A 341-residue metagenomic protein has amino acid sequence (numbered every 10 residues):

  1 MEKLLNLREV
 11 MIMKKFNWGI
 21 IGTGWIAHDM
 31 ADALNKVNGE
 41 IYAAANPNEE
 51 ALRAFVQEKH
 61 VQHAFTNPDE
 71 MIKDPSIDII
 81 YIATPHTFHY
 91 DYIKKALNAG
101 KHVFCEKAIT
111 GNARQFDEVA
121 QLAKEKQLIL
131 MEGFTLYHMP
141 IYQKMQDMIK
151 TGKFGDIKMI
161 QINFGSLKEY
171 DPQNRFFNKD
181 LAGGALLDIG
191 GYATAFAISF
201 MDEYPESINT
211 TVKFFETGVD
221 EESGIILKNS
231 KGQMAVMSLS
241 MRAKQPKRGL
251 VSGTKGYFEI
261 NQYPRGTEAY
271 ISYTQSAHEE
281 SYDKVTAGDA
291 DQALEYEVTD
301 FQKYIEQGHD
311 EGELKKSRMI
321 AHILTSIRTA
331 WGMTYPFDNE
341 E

Functional and structural regions predicted by a protein language model:
E2-K59, Q302, E340: N-terminal Rossmann-like dinucleotide-binding module
K3-I12, I79-Y81, S230, D300-E341: C-terminal helix-rich "cap/oligomerization" subdomain common to oxidoreductases
M30, K59-L122: Beta-loop-alpha module in the N-terminal Rossmann-like domain of NAD(P)-dependent dehydrogenases, especially those
C105, L130-E132, I260: Hydrophobic residues in well-ordered beta-strands that form the structural core
E118-T135, D156-K158: Rossmann-fold dehydrogenase core element
L136-I208: Predominantly a Rossmann-like dinucleotide-binding segment in NAD(P)-dependent oxidoreductases
A195-E268, V298-H309, E340: Contiguous beta-strand/loop segments that form the cofactor/metal-binding neighborhood of enzyme cores
V285-T299, G312: Active-site loop of classical SDR/Rossmann-like NAD(P)-dependent oxidoreductases, centered on the catalytic Tyr-X3-Lys
